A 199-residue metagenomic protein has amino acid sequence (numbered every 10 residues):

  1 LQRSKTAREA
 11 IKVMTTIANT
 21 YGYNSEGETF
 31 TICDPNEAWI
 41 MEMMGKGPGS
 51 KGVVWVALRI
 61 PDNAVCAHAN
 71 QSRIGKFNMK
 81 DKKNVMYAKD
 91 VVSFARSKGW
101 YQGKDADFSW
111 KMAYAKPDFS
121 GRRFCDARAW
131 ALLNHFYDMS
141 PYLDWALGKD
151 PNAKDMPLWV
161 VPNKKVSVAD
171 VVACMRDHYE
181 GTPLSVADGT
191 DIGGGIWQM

Functional and structural regions predicted by a protein language model:
E9-T15, G22, E26-E28, D34-A38 (+3 more regions): C-terminus-biased signal that marks the final domain/tail of proteins
E42-G45: Short acidic, glycine/serine/threonine-rich loops at helix termini
